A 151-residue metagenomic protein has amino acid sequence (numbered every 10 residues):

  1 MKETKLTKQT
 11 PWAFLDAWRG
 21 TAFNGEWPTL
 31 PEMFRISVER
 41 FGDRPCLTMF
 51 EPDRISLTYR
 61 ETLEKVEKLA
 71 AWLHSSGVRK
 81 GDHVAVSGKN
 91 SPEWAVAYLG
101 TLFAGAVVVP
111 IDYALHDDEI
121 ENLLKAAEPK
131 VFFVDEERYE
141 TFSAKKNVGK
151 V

Functional and structural regions predicted by a protein language model:
M1, S75-S76, F103-V151: Structural core segment of the AMP-binding/adenylate-forming
M1-P28: Flexible, non-catalytic linker and terminal segments flanking ANL/adenylate-forming cores
T7-L15, M33-T58: AMP-dependent adenylate-forming
W18-G20, M33, R54-I55, G81-H83 (+1 more regions): A short, structure-level motif marking secondary-structure boundaries and short turns
A22-E26, E61, V109-I111: Short, flexible loop segments at the rims of nucleotide/cofactor-binding pockets, characterized by
E26, D43-L99, H116-E121: Conserved AMP-binding/adenylate-forming core of the ANL superfamily
P31, L63-V66, Y139: Hydrophobic face of alpha-helices
